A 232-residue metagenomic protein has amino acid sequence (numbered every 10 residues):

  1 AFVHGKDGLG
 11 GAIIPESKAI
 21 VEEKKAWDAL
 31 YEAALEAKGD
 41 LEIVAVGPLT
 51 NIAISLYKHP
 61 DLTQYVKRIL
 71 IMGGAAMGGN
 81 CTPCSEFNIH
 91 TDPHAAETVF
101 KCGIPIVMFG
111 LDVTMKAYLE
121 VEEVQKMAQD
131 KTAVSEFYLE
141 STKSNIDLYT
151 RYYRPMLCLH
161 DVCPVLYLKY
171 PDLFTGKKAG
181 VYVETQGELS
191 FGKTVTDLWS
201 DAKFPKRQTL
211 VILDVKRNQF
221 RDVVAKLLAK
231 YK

Functional and structural regions predicted by a protein language model:
A1-F2, S55: Short, conserved acidic/polar surface loops in the N-terminal third of protein domains
V3, I69-M72, Y138, K193: N-proximal short alpha-helices
V3-G8, A37, T185, S190: Intrinsically disordered, low-complexity segments enriched in small/polar residues
V3-I13, S200-K203: Short, basic/glycine-rich phosphate-binding loops at helix/coil junctions that contact nucleotide phosphates
D7, I13-K116, V121: Active-site histidine-anchored catalytic micro-motif
L9-P15, F191, T196: Intrinsically disordered, low-complexity, compositionally biased regions/tails
H90-D92, F109-K232: Conformational coupling and interaction surfaces
